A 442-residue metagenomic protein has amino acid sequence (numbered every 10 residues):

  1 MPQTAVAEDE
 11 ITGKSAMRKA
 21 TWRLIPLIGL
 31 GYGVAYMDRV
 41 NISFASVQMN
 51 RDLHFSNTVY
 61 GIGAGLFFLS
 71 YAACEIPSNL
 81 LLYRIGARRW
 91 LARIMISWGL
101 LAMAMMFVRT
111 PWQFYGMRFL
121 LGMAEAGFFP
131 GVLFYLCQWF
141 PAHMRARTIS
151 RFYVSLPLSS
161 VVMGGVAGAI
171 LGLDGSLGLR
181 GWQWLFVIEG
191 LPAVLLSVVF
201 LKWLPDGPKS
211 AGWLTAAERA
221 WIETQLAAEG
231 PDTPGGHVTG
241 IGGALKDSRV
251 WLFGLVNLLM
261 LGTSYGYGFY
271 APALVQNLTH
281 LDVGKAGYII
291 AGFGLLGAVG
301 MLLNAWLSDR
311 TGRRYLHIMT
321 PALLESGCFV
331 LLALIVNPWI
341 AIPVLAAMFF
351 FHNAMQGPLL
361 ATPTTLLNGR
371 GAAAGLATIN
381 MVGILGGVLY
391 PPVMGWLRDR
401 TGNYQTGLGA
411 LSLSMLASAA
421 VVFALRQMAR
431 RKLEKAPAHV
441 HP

Functional and structural regions predicted by a protein language model:
I42-S43, G242-M301, Q356, L360 (+1 more regions): Extracytoplasmic gate region of multi-pass secondary transporters
H54, G86, F107-Q113, A124 (+4 more regions): Helix-breaking motifs and short loop linkers at transmembrane-helix boundaries and internal kinks in secondary membrane
A73-W112: Conserved MFS/SLC helix-loop-helix module at the cytosolic interface between two early adjacent transmembrane helices
C74-A87, M301-R313, R398-D399: Helix-to-loop junctions at the C-terminal end of transmembrane segments in multipass secondary transporters
M117-V154: Cytoplasmic helix-loop-helix junction between adjacent transmembrane helices in 12-TM secondary transporters
I149-L171, P192-A193, N380-Y390: Glycine-rich segments within core transmembrane alpha-helices of 12-TM secondary carriers
R314-T362: C-terminal transmembrane helical hairpin of 12-TM major facilitator-type secondary transporters
T364-T401: A late C-terminal transmembrane helix in Major Facilitator Superfamily
